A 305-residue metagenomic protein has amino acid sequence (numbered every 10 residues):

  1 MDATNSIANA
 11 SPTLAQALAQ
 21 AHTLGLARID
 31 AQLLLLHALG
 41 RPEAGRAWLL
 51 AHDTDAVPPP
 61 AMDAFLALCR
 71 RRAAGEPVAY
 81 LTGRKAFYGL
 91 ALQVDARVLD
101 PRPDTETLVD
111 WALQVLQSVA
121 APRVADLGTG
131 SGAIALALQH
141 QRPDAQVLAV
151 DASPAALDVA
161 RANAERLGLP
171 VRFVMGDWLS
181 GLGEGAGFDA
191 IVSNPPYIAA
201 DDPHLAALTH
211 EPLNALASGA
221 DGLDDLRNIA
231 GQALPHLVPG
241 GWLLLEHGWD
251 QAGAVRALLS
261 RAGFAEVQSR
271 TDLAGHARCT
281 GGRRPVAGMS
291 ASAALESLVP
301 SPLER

Functional and structural regions predicted by a protein language model:
M1-H52, V57: Non-catalytic accessory regions of SAM-dependent methyltransferases
L36, D110-Q114, L136, H140 (+6 more regions): Short, well-ordered alpha-helices that flank and scaffold nucleotide-derived cofactor binding pockets
L36-Q114: Conserved AdoMet
A91, Q146, P170-R172, A265-Q268: Conserved beta-strand segments of alpha/beta enzyme cores
P103-A207, N228: Conserved SAM/SAH cofactor-binding pocket of Class I
V150-L157, T209-V238, W242, H247-D250: Glycine-rich S-adenosyl-L-methionine
L179, L234, V238, W242 (+2 more regions): A SAM-dependent methyltransferase catalytic signature shared across enzymes that methylate proteins
S260-E304: Core SAM-dependent methyltransferase catalytic element
